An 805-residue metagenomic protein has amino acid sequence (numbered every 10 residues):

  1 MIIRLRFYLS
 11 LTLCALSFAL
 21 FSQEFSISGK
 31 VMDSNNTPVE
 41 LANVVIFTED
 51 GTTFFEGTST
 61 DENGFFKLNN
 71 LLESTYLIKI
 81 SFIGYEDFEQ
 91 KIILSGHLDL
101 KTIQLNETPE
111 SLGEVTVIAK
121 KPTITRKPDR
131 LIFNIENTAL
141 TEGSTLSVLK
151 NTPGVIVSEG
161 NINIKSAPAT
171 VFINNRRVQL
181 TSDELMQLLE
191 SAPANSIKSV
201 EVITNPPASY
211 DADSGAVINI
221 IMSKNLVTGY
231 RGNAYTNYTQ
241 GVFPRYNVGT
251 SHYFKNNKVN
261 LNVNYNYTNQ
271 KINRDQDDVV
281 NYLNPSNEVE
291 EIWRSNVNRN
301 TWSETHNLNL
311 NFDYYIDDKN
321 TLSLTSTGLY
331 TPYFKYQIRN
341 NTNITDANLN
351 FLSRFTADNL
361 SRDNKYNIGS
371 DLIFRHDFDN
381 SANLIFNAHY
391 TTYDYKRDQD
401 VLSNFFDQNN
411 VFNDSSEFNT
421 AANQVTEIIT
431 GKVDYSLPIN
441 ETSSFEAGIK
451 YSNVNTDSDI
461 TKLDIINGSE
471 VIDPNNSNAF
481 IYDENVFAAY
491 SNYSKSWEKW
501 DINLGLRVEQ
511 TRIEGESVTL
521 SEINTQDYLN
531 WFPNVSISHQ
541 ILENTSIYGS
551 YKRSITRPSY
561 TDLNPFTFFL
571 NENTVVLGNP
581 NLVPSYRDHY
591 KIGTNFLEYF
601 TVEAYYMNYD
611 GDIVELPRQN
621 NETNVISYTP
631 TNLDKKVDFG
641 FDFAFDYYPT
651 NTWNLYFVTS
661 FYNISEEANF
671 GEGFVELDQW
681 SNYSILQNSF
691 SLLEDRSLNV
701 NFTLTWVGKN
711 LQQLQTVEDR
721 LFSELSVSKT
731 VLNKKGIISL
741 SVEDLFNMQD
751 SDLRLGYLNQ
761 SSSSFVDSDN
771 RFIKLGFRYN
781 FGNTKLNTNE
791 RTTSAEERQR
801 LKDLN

Functional and structural regions predicted by a protein language model:
M32, N43-F47, S81-Y85, S95 (+5 more regions): Short, acidic, small-residue-rich periplasmic hinge/interaction motif at the N-terminus of Gram-negative outer-membrane
E49-F65: Short, acidic Ser/Thr/Gly-rich low-complexity loop/linker segments typical of extracellular and cell-surface proteins
L100-Q104, L146-V148, Q187-L188, V202 (+2 more regions): N-terminal periplasmic accessory domains that precede and gate Gram-negative outer-membrane beta-barrel machines
V157, V178-T204: Short acidic/polar hinge/loop motifs at secondary-structure boundaries that mediate gating or recognition
D211-I218, L226-D277, S303-H306: Outer-membrane beta-barrel translocator/receptor signature
N307-T331, R354-E516, N544, F600-A604 (+2 more regions): Face-selective signature of the C-terminal outer-membrane beta-barrel domain
I428-K432, D473-N478, V583, H589 (+2 more regions): Outer membrane beta-barrel strand-and-loop segments of large Gram-negative receptors, especially TonB-dependent
R512-E514, E543-H589, A604-V625, L745-L758: Surface-exposed extracellular loop regions of Gram-negative outer-membrane beta-barrel proteins, predominantly
